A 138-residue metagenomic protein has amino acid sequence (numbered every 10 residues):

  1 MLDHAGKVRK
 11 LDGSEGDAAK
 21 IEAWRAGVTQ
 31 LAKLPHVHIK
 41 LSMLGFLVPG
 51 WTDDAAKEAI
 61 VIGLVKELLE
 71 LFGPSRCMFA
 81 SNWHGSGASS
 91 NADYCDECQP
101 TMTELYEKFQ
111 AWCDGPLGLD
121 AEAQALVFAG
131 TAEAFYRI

Functional and structural regions predicted by a protein language model:
H4: Histidine-centered active-site/metal-ligand motif
R9-I138: H/E-rich (His + Asp/Glu) clusters that bind or coordinate divalent metals
